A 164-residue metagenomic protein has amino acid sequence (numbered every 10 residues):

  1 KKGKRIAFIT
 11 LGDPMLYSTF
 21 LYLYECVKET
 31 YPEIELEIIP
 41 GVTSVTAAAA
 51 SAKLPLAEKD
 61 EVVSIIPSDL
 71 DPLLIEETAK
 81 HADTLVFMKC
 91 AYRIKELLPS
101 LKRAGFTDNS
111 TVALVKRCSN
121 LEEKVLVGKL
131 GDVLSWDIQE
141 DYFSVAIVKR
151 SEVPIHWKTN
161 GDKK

Functional and structural regions predicted by a protein language model:
K1-K2: Ligand-binding beta-strand-loop-alpha-helix segment within the catalytic cores of soluble metabolic enzymes
L16-H81, D137-Q139, R150-P154: Class I SAM-dependent methyltransferase SAM-binding "motif I" and its flanking Rossmann-like core
A79-K164: A contiguous loop/helix-start segment that scaffolds small-molecule binding in enzyme catalytic cores
